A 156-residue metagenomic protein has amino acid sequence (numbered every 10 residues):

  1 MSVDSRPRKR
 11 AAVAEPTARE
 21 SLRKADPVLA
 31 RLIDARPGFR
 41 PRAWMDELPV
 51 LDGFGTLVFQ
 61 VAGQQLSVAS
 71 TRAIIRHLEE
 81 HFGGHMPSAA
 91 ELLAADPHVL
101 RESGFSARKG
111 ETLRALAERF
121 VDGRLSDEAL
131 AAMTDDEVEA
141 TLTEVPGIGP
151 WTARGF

Functional and structural regions predicted by a protein language model:
M1-M133, E137: N-terminal polyanion-binding entry modules of DNA glycosylases/AP lyases and select other DNA-binding proteins
A62, T134-F156: Catalytic DNA-binding helix-loop module of base-excision-repair DNA glycosylases/AP lyases
